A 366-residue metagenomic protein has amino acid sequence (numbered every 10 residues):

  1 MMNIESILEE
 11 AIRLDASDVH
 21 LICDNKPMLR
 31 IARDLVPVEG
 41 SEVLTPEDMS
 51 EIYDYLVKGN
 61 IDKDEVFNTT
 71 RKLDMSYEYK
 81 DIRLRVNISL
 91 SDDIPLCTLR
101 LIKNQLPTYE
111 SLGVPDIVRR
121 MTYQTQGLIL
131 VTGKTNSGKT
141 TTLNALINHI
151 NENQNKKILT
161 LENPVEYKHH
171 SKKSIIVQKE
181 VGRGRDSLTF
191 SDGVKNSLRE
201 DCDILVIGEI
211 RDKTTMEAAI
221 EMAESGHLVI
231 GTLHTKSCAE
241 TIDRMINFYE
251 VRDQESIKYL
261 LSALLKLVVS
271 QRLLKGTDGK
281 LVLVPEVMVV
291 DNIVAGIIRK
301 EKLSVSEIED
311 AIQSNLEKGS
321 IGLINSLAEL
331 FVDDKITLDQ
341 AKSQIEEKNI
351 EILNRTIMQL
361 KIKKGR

Functional and structural regions predicted by a protein language model:
M2-R366: Short, flexible helix-loop junctions that flank or precede catalytic/ligand sites
